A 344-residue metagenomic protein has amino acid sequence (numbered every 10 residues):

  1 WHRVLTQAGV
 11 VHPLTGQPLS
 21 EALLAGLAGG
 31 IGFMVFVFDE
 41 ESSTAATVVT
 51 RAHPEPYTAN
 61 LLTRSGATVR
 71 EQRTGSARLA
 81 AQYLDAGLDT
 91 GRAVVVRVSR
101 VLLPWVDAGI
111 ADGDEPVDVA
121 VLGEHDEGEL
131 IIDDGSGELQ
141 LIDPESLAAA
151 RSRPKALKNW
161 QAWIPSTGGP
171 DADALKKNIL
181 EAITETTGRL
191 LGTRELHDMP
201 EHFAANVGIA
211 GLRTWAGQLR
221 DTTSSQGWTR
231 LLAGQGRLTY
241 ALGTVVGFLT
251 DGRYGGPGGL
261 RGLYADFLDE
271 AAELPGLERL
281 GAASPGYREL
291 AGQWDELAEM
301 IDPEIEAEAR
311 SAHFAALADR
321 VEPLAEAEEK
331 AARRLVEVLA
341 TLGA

Functional and structural regions predicted by a protein language model:
H2-A174, L339: Conserved active-site-adjacent core of cysteine acyl-enzyme catalytic domains
Q7, V11, M34, G91-V95 (+9 more regions): Short secondary-structure junctions and interdomain/linker hinges
A8, H12-L23, S42, Q218 (+4 more regions): Src homology 3 (SH3)-mediated interaction modules
A22-L23, P56-N60, L79, Y83 (+7 more regions): Exposed alpha-helical structural elements
V48, E71, G169-K177, N206 (+5 more regions): Charge-dense, low-complexity intrinsically disordered segments
L61, R73-G75, A80, V98 (+6 more regions): Residue-level signal for well-ordered alpha-helical segments
G128-G255: Noncatalytic regulatory segments and standalone regulatory/sensor domains
L242-A344: Charged, long alpha-helical assembly modules
